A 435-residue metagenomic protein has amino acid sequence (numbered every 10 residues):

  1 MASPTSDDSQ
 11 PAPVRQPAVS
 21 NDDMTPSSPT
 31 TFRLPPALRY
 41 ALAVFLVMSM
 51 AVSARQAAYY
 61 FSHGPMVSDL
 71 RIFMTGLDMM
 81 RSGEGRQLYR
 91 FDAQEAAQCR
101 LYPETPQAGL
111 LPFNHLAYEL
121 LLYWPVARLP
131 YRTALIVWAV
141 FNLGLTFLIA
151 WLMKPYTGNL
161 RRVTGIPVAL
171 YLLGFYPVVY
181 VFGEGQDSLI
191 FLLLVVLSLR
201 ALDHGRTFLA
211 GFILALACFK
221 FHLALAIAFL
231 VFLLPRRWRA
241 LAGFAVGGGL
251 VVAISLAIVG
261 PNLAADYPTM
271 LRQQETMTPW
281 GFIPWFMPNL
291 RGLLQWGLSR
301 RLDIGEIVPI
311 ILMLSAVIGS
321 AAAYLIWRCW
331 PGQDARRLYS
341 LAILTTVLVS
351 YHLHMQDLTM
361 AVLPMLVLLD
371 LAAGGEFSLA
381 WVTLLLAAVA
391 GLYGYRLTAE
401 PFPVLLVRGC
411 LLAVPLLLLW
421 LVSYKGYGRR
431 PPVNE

Functional and structural regions predicted by a protein language model:
A2-P4, P13, V19-L209, F232-V362 (+1 more regions): Primarily membrane-embedded glycan-assembly and transfer machineries that use lipid-linked glycans
V195-R200, F221-H222, V251, Q273-T276 (+2 more regions): Alpha-helical transmembrane segments and their membrane-interface exit regions
L214-V231, S350-D357: Transmembrane helices and adjacent periplasmic/lumenal helix-loop junctions of polyprenol-phosphate-dependent
A217, G260-P261, E275-M277, A390-R396: A general structural signal for short secondary-structure boundary/capping elements
F219-H222, L250-I254, A380-T383: Membrane-embedded alpha-helical segments of transport systems, primarily multispan ion/solute transporters
L369-E435: Aromatic-enriched
